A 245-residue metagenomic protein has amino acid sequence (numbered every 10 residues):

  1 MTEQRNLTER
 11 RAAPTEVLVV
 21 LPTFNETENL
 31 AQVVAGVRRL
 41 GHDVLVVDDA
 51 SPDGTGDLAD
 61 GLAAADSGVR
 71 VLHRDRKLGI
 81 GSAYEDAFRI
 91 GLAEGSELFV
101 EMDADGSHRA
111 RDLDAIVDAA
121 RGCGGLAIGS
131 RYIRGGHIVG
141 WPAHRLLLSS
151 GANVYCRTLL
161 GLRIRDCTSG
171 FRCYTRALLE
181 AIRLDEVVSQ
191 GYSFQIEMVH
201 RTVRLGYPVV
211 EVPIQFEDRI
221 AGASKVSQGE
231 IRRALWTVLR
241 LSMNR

Functional and structural regions predicted by a protein language model:
M1-G36: N-proximal low-complexity "stem/linker" segments adjacent to membrane-targeting elements
M1-T15, V154, G161-L162, L184-R245: Hydrophobic helical membrane-anchoring modules
E16, D43, G68, P208: Residues at the starts of beta-strands that form the adenosine-phosphate
E28-Q32, D53-L62: Acidic helix N-cap motif at the loop->helix transition within catalytic regions of sugar-transfer enzymes
L30, V37, A87, D105 (+4 more regions): Residue-level signature of catalytic and energy-coupling elements of molecular machines, predominantly ATP/GTP-dependent
H42-S51, L72-H73, M102: Short beta-strand/loop segment that forms part of the nucleotide-sugar
D48-L58, R76, G106: A conserved acidic beta->alpha catalytic loop
R74-A93, L98, A110-Y192, R219-W236: Acceptor/aglycone-binding surface of glycosyltransferases and processive sugar-polymer synthases
